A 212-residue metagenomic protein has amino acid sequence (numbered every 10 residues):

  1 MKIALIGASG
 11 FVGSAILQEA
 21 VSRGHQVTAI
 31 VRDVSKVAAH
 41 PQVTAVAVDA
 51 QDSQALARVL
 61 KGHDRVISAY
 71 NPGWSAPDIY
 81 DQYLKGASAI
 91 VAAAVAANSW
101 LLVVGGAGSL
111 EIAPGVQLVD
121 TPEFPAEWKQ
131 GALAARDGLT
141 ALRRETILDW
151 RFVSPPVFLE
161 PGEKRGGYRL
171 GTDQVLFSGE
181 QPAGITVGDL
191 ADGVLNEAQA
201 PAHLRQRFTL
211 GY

Functional and structural regions predicted by a protein language model:
I3-R23: N-terminal Rossmann NAD(P)H-binding glycine-rich loop of SDR-like oxidoreductase domains
Q26, V34, S88-Q130, R144 (+1 more regions): Conserved Rossmann-fold NAD(P)-dependent oxidoreductase catalytic core, especially the SDR/UDP-sugar
S35-A97: NAD(P)H-binding glycine-rich loop region in Rossmannoid oxidoreductase-like domains and their noncatalytic homologs
S75, G108-A113, F158-G162: Conserved catalytic-site region of short-chain dehydrogenase/reductase
A134, P182-L195, Q206: Substrate-positioning beta->alpha
T140-P161: Conserved beta-loop-beta element that borders a ligand/cofactor-binding pocket
Y168-I185: A conserved pocket-lining segment of Rossmann-fold NAD(P)-dependent short-chain dehydrogenase/reductase
A200-Y212: Core catalytic loop region at the nicotinamide-binding pocket of NAD(P)H-dependent oxidoreductases
